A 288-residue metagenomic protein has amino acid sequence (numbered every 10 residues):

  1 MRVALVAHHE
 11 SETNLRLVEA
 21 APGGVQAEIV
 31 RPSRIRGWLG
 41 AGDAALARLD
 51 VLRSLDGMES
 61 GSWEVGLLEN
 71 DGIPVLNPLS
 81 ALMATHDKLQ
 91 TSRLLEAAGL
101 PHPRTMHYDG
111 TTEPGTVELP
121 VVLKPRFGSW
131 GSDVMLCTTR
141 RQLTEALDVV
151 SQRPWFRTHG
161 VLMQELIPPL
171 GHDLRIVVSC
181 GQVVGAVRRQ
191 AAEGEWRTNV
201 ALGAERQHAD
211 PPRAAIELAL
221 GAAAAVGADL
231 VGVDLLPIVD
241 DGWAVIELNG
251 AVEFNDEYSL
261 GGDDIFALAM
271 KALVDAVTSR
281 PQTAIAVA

Functional and structural regions predicted by a protein language model:
V3, S80-L162, R213-A214, S279-R280: Active-site nucleotide/adenylate-binding loops and adjacent lid/helix of ATP-dependent enzymes
L5-A7, S179: Short hydrophobic segments within beta-strands
H8-R104: Conserved N-proximal alpha/beta basic substrate-recognition cap immediately N-terminal to, or forming the N-lobe
D50-L52, F127-G128, A251: Short glycine-rich anion-binding loops that position phosphate/pyrophosphate groups of nucleotides and phosphorylated
V121, L162, V184-G185, V231 (+1 more regions): Protein kinase-like catalytic core scaffold
G131, N249-G262: Glycine-rich phosphate/pyrophosphate-binding beta-alpha loops
L136-A223: Phosphate-binding site of ATP-dependent enzymes
W196-V245, F266-A286: A long amphipathic alpha-helix within ATP-dependent nucleotide-binding catalytic cores
